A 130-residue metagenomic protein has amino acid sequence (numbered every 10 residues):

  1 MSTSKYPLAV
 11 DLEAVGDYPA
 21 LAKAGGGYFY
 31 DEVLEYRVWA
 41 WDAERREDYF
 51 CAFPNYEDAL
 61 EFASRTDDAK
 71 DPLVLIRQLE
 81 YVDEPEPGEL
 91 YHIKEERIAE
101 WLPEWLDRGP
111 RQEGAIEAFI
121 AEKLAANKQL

Functional and structural regions predicted by a protein language model:
M1-E47: Short aromatic-glycine-(Arg/Gly/Cys) micro-motifs in beta-strand/loop hairpins
Y6-V15, L21, F53, A59 (+2 more regions): Extended hydrophobic/Leu-rich segments
Y36, F62-T66: Alpha-helix C-terminal capping segments
W41-A43, Y56, Q78-E84: Generic structural motif
E44-A63: Extended catalytic/binding region for NAD+/ADP-ribose chemistry, centered on the ART fold
R65-L75: Short arginine-rich
L75-L130: Active-site and NAD+-binding cores of ADP-ribose-processing enzymes
